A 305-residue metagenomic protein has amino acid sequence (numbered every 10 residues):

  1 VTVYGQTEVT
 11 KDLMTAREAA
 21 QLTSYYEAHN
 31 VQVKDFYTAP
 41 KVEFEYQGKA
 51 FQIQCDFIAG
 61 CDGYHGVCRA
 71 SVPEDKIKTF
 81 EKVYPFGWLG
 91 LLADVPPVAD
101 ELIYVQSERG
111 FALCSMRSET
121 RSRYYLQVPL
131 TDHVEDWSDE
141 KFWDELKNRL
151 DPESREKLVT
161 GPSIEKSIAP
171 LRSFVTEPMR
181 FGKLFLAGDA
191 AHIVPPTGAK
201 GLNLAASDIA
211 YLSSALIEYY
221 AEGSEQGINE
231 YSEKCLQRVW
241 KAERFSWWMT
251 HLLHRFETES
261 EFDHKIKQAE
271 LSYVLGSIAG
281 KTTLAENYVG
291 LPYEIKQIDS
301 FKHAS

Functional and structural regions predicted by a protein language model:
V1-A20, Y25, Q32-Y37, E243-S246: Active-site-adjacent segment of FAD-dependent monooxygenases/related oxidoreductases
T2-T7, D136, N203-A206: Short, solvent-exposed loop/helix junctions and linker helices that flank or host conserved functional motifs
Q6, T10, C61, F86 (+1 more regions): Short alpha-helical patches at coil-to-helix transitions and adjacent helical residues in well-structured domains
L13, I168-W248: Conserved mid-domain beta->alpha element of the FAD-binding
T15, L22-L171, T176: Conserved FAD-binding catalytic core of PHBH/FMO-like flavoproteins
A19-A20, E108, G182, K234: Structured helix-beta-strand junction loops
A199, S214-S305: C-terminal helical "tail/cap" subdomain of flavin- and related membrane-associated enzymes
